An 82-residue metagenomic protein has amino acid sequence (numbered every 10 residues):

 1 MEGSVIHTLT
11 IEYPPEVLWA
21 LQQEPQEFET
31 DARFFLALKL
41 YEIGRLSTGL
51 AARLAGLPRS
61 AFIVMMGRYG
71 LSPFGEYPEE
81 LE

Functional and structural regions predicted by a protein language model:
M1-E82: Small, basic N-terminal interaction modules of short regulatory proteins
